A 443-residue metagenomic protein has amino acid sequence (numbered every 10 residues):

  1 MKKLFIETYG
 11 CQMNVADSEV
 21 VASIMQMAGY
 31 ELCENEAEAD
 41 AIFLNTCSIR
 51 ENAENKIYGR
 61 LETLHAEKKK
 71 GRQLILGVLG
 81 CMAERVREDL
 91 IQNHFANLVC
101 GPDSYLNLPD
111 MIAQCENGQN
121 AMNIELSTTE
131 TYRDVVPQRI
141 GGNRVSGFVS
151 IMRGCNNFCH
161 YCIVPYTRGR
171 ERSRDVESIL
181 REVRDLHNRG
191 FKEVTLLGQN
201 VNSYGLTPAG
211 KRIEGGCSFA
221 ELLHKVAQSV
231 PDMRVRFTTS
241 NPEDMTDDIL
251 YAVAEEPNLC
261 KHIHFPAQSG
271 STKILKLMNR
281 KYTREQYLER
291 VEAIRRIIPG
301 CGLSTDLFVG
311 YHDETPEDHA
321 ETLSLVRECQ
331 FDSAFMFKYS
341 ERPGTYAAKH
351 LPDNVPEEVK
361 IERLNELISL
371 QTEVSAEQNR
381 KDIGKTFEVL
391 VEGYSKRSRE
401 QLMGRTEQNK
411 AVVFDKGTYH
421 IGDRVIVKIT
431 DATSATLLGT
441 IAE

Functional and structural regions predicted by a protein language model:
M1-Y204, S218, I263, E285-R296 (+5 more regions): Proteins enriched for Cys/Gly/acidic motifs involved in redox and nucleic-acid/cofactor modification
T8, L277, A334, F414-D415: Thr-Gly-centered strand-to-loop micro-motif
N14, R50-A53, A83, P242 (+4 more regions): Alpha-helix N-cap/loop-to-helix initiation residues
I75-G80, N188-P316, R327: Conserved SAM/AdoMet-binding glycine-rich loop
L106, N157, N202, T272-K273 (+2 more regions): Glycine-centered loop/turn positions within well-structured domains that cap or flank conserved ligand/cofactor-binding
G141-V145, C155-N157, L259, S269 (+5 more regions): Short flexible coil/turn linkers enriched for glycine and charged/polar residues that connect secondary-structure
C159, I179, L196, F237 (+7 more regions): Conserved, mostly hydrophobic/aromatic
A347-E443: Terminal RNA-binding accessory module
